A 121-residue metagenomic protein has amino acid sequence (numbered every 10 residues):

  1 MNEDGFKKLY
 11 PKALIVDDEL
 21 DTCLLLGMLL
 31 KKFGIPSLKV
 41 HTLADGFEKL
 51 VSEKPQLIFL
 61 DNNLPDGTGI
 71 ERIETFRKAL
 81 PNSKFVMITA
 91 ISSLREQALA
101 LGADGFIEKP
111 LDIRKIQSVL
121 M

Functional and structural regions predicted by a protein language model:
M1-K12, R114-M121: Non-catalytic signal-transmission and effector/linker regions of two-component phosphorelay proteins
L20-L38: Two-component/phosphorelay signaling modules centered on CheY-like receiver
K39-L57: Acidic, metal-coordinating helix/loop segments flanking the phosphotransfer/catalytic sites of two-component signaling
T42, T68-E71: Acidic catalytic/metal-coordinating carboxylates
D61: Active-site residues of response regulator receiver
P65: The feature encodes the CheY-like receiver
E71, I91-I107, K115-S118: Alpha4 helix (beta4-alpha4-beta5 surface) of REC/receiver domains from two-component response regulators
V86-I88: Hydrophobic/aromatic residues positioned on beta-strands within the core alpha/beta folds
